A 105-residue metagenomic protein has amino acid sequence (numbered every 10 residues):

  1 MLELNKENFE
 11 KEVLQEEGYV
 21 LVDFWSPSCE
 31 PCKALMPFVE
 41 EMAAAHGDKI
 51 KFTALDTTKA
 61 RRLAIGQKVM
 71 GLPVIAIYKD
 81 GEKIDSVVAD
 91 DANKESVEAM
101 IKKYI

Functional and structural regions predicted by a protein language model:
L2-Y19: A short beta-strand-turn-helix
E3-L4, F24, M36-A43, G47-R62: Thiol-based oxidoreductase modules, predominantly thioredoxin-like and allied folds used for disulfide exchange
E10-E12, A60-L63: Short loop/turn elements that flank and shape the SAM/SAH-binding pocket of Class I
W25-S28, G71: Short pre-active-site segment immediately N-terminal to redox-active cysteine/selenocysteine motifs in thiol-based
S28-L35: Short, thiol/selenol-centered motifs that function as redox-active sites or metal-ligating centers
K51-T53, K68, D91, E95: Charged, surface-exposed interaction regions in soluble eukaryotic proteins
R61, Q67-A76: Structural micro-motif
I77-I105: Non-catalytic, surface beta->alpha helical segment in thiol-disulfide oxidoreductase systems
